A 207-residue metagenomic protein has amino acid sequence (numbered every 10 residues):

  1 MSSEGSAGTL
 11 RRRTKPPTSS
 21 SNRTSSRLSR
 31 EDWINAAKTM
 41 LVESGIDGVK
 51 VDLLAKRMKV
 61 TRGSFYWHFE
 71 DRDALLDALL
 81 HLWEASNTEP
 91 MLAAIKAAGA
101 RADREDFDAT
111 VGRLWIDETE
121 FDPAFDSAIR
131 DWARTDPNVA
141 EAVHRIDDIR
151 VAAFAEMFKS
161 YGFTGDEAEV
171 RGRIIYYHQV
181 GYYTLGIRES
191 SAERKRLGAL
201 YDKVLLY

Functional and structural regions predicted by a protein language model:
M1-L28: N-terminal intrinsically disordered/low-complexity leader segments
D32, A36-A74, A78: Helix-turn-helix
D32, A36-S44, P90-A97, I129 (+1 more regions): Solvent-exposed, amphipathic alpha-helical segments
A78, L92-F125, R171-I175: Hydrophobic alpha-helical connector segments
H81-T88: Short, basic, alpha-helical segments at the C-terminal edge of helix-turn-helix-like DNA-binding modules
L92, G112, R130-D131, A155-K159: Amphipathic alpha-helical segments within well-ordered protein domains
E118-S127, T135-G162, D166-R173: Amphipathic alpha-helical packing segments from all-alpha helical-bundle domains
A140-H144, K159-Y207: Hydrophobic/aromatic-rich alpha-helical bundle segments in the mid-to-C-terminal region
